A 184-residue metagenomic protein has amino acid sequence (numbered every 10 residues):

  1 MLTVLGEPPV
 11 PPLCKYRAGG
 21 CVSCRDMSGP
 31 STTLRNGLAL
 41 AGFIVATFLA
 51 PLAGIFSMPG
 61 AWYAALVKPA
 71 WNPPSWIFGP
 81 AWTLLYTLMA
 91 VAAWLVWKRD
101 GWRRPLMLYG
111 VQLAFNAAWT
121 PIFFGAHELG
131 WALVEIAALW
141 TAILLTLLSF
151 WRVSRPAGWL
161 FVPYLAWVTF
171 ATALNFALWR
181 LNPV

Functional and structural regions predicted by a protein language model:
S28-F43: N-terminal membrane topogenic signal
T47-A61: Alpha-helical transmembrane segments of multi-pass membrane proteins
P59-W71, L181-V184: Membrane-interface helix termini and inter-helical loops of multi-pass transporters
P73-T87, H127-L139: Membrane-interface loop-to-helix entry segments
D100-Y109: Membrane-interfacial loop-to-transmembrane alpha-helix junctions, especially the N-terminal start
P121-W131, W179-N182: Membrane-interface helix caps and helix-loop-helix hairpins in membrane proteins
F123-L129, L145-G158: Membrane-helix boundary connector in multi-pass membrane proteins
F161-W179: Final/C-terminal transmembrane alpha-helix of multipass membrane proteins
